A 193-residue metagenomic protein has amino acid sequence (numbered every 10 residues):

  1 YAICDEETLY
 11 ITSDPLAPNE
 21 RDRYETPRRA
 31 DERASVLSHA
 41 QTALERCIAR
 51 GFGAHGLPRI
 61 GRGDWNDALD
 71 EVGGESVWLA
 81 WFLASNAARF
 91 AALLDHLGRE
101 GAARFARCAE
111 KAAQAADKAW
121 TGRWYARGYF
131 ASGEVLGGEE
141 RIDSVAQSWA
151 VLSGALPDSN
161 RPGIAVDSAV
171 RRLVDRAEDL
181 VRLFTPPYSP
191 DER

Functional and structural regions predicted by a protein language model:
Y1-R193: Acidic, mature catalytic/reactive cores of soluble proteins
